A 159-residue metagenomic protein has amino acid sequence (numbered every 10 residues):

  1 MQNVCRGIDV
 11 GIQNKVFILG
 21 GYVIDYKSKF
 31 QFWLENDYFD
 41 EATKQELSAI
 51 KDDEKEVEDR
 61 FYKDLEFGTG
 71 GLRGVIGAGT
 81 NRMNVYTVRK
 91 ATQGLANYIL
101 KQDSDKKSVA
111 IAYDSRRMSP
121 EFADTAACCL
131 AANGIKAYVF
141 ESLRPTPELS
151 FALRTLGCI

Functional and structural regions predicted by a protein language model:
I8-V10: Short, low-complexity, intrinsically disordered N-terminal modules that encode targeting/processing signals
Q13-V23: Short, Lys/Arg-enriched N-terminal segments with co-localized hydrophobic residues within the first ~10-30 amino acids
I24-F30: Polybasic, low-complexity association/targeting segments
F30-A126: An N-terminal, well-structured beta->alpha segment
A110, S115-I159: N-terminal small/polar loop signature for handling phosphorylated ligands or for N-terminal nucleophile
